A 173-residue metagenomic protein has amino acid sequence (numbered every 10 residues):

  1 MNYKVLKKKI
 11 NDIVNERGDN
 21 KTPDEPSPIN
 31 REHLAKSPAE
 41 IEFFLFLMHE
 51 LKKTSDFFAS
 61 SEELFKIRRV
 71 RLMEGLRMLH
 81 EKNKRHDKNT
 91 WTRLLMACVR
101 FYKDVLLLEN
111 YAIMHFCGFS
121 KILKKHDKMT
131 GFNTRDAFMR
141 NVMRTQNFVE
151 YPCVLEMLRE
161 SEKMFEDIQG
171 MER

Functional and structural regions predicted by a protein language model:
M1-R173: Activation on extended, non-transmembrane soluble regions of large proteins
